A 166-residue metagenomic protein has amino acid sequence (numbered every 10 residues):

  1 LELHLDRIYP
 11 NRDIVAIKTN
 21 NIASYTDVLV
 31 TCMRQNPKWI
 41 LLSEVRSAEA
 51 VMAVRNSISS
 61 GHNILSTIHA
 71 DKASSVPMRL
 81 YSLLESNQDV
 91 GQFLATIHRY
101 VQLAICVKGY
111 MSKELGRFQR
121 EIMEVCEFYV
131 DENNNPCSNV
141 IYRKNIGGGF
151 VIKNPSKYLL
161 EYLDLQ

Functional and structural regions predicted by a protein language model:
L1-T96: Switch/coupling sub-region of P-loop NTPases
R12, N63, Y100-A104, R120-M123: Active-site lining segments that contact anionic ligands and/or coordinate catalytic metals
I17-T19, G109, E127-V130: Active-site donor-binding loop signature of nucleotide-sugar glycosyltransferases
Q35, N56-H62, V101-G109, N133-N134 (+1 more regions): Short flexible/disordered coil segments
S82-A104, K108-G116: Cys/His-rich Zn2+-binding cysteine-cluster or related metal-binding knuckle/ribbon modules and their
L115-Q166: NTP-binding/hydrolysis catalytic cores, primarily Walker-type P-loop NTPases
